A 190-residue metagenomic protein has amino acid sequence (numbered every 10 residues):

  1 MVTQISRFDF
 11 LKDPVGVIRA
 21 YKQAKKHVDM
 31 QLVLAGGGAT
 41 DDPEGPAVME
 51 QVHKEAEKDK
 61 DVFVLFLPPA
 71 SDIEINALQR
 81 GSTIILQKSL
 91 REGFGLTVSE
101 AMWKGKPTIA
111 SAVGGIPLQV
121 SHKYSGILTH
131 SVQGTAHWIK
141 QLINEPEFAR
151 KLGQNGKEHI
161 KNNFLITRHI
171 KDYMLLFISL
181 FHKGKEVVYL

Functional and structural regions predicted by a protein language model:
M1-K12, L32-V33: Conserved donor-binding/catalytic core segment of Leloir-type glycosyltransferases
G36-T40, E44-A77, G81: Nucleotide-activated donor-binding/catalytic signature segment of Leloir-type glycosyltransferases, i.e., the conserved
N76, S99-W103, P117-L118, Y124: Short alpha-helical segment that forms part of, or immediately flanks, the ligand-binding pocket in carbohydrate-active
T83, G105, A112: A short alpha->beta transition loop at the rim of the catalytic pocket in nucleotide-sugar-dependent
L90: Aromatic "clamp/platform" in nucleotide-sugar-dependent glycosyltransferases that forms part of the donor/acceptor
P107-A110, V120: Short hydrophobic beta-strand element within catalytic cores of glycosyltransferases and related nucleotide-activated
H122-Q133, Q141-P146: Conserved acidic donor-binding segment of nucleotide-sugar-dependent glycosyltransferases
Q141, F148-N163, H169-S179: A short, well-ordered alpha-helix in the C-terminal region of glycosyltransferases
